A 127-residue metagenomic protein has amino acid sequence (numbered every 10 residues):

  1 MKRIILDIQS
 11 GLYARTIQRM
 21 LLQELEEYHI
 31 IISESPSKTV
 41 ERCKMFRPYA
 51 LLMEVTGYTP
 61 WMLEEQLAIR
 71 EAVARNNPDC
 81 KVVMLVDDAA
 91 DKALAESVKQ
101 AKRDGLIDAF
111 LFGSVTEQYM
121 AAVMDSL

Functional and structural regions predicted by a protein language model:
M1-R19, V115-L127: Non-catalytic signal-transmission and effector/linker regions of two-component phosphorelay proteins
G11-S33: Two-component/phosphorelay signaling modules centered on CheY-like receiver
I17-L21, A68-I69, L94-R103: Short, aromatic/basic amphipathic alpha-helical patches
E34-A50, Y58-P60: Acidic, metal-coordinating helix/loop segments flanking the phosphotransfer/catalytic sites of two-component signaling
L51, V82, A109-F110: Two-component signal transduction core modules
L51-R75, V86-A89, L94-S97: Conserved phosphotransfer microenvironments
R75-K81: His-Asp phosphorelay/catalytic-motif detector in bacterial-type signaling
V86-L127: Output/docking surface of receiver
